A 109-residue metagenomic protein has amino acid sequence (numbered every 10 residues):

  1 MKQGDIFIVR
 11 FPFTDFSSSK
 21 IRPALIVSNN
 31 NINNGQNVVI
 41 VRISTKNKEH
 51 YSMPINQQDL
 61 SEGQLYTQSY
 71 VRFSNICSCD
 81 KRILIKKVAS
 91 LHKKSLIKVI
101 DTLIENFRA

Functional and structural regions predicted by a protein language model:
F16-S19, K87-A89: Short histidine-centered beta-strand/loop micro-motifs that create catalytic or ligand/metal-coordination sites
S17-K20, I26-S61: Compact nucleic-acid interaction/catalytic patches
E62-A109: C-terminal terminal-subdomain/extension
